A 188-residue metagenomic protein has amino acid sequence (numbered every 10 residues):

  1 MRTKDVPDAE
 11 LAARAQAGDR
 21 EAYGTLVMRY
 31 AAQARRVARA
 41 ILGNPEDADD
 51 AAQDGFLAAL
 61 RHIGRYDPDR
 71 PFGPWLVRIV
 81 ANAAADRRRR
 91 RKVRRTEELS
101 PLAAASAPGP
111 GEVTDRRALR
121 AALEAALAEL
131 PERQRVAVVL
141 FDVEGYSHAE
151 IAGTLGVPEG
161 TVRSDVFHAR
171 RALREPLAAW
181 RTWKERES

Functional and structural regions predicted by a protein language model:
R2, Q16-T25, R35-D54, S188: Short, charged helix-capping/linker segments at alpha-helix termini
R2, R116-E129, G153-G156, R171-S188: C-terminal edge and immediately downstream basic/flexible tail or linker adjoining helix-turn-helix-like DNA-binding
K4-D8, R94-R120, S147: Internal acidic/polar
Q16-A17, G43-N44, D54-P71, R90-V93: Sigma70-family region 2
V27-P45, H62, V77, L127 (+2 more regions): Amphipathic, Lys/Arg- and hydrophobic-enriched alpha-helical face
D50-L57, R70-N82: Structural recognition of an alpha-helix C-terminal capping motif at a helix-to-coil junction
R61-P68, R78-L99, R116, H168 (+1 more regions): Arg/Lys-rich amphipathic alpha helix in sigma70-family domain 2
E124-A128, E132-V136, L140-T161: Helix-turn-helix DNA-binding module
